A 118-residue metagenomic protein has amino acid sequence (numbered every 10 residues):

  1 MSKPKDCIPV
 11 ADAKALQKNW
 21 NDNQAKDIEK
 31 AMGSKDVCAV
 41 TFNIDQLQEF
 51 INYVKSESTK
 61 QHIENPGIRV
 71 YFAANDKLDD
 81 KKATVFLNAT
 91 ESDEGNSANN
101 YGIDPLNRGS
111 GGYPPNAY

Functional and structural regions predicted by a protein language model:
M1-E49, S56-P66, A73-Y118: Detector for the mature cores of small, proteolytically processed and post-translationally modified peptide effectors
